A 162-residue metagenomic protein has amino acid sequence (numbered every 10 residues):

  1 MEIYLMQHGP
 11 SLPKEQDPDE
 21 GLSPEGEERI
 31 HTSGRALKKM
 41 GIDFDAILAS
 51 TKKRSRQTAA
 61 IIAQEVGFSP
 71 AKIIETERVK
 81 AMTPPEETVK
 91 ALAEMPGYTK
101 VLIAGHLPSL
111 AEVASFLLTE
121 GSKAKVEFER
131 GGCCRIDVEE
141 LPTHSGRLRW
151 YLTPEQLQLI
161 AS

Functional and structural regions predicted by a protein language model:
E2-V79, T83-E86, K90, A124-R130 (+1 more regions): Active-site-proximal alpha-helix that buttresses catalytic centers in soluble enzyme cores
L12, M82, L110, P142 (+1 more regions): Flexible, glycine-rich phosphate/dinucleotide-binding loops and adjacent beta-alpha linkers at cofactor/substrate
A36, I61, E65, E94 (+3 more regions): Active-site catalytic microenvironments for nucleophilic, acid-base chemistry
F68-P70, Y98, T143: Short, well-ordered coil/turn elements that cap or connect secondary structure elements
A91-L102, G146-P154: A polyampholytic, Gly/Pro-enriched intrinsically disordered region
E94, Y98-L102, L107-G132: Non-DNA-binding regulatory cores of transcription-related proteins, predominantly C-terminal effector-binding
L118-R147, T153-P154: Domain-level recognition of soluble alpha/beta enzyme cores, biased toward histidine phosphatases/phosphomutases
P154-S162: Acidic, His/Gly-rich catalytic cores of divalent-metal-dependent hydrolytic chemistry
